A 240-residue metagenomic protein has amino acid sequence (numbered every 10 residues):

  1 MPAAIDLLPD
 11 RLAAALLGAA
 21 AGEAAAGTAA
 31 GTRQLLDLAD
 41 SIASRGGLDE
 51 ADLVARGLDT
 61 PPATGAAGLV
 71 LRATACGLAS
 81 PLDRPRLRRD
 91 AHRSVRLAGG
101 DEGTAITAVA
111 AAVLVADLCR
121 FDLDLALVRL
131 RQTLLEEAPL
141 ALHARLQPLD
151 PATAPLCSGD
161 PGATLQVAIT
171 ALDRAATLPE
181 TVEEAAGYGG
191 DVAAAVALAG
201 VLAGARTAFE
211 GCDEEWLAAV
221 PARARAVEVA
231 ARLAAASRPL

Functional and structural regions predicted by a protein language model:
M1-L240: Structured, active/binding-site neighborhoods that engage oxygen-rich ligands
